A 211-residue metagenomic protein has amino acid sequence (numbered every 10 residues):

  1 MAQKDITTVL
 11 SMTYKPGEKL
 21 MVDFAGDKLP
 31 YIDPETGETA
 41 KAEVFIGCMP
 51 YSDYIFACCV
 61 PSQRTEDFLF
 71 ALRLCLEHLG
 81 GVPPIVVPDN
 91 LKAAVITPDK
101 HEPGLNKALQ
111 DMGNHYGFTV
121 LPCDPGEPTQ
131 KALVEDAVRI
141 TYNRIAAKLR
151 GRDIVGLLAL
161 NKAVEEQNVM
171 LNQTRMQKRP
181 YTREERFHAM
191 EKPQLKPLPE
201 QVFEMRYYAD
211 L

Functional and structural regions predicted by a protein language model:
M1-I55, E66-D67, E204-L211: Mobile-element integrase/transposase regions, centering on the N-terminal DNA-binding/Zn-coordinating module
A57-V82: Active-site beta-loop-alpha junctions of metal-dependent nucleic acid enzymes, especially the RNase H-like/DDE
A71, A108, M112, L133-T141 (+1 more regions): Alpha-helical scaffold elements adjacent to nucleotide-binding pockets in ATP/GTP-utilizing enzyme cores
G81-H101: Acidic/histidine-rich, metal-coordinating catalytic segments
P88, D99-K100, V120-N143, L160: RNase H-like two-metal-ion nuclease catalytic core shared by retroviral integrases and related mobile-element nucleases
E102-V120: Two-metal-ion acidic nuclease core segments, chiefly of the RNase H-like superfamily
V138-L211: Active-site-proximal acidic segments at structured loop/helix or strand boundaries that coordinate catalytic metals
